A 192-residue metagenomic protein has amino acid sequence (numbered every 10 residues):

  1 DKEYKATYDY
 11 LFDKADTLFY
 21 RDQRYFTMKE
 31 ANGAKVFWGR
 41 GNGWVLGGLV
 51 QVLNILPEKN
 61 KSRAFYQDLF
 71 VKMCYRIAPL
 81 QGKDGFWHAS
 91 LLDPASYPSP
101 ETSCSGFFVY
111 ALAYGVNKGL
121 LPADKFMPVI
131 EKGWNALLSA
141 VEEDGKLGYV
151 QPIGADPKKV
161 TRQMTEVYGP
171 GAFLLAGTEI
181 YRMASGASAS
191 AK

Functional and structural regions predicted by a protein language model:
D1-R21, Q67-G85, P128-K146: Long, well-ordered core segments of solenoidal/helical folds
D1-V50: Loop-centered beta-sheet repeat module
E3, G48, V52, Y66-L69 (+7 more regions): Alpha-helical packing segments of well-folded alpha/beta enzyme cores
Y4, Y8-L11, G47-L49, L53-L56 (+5 more regions): Sec/Tat-exported extracytoplasmic proteins
F19-T27, S90, P152-D156: Conserved catalytic-core motifs characterized by acidic clusters
K35-W38, N60-Q67, P94-T102: Short, surface-exposed loop/turn motifs that are enriched in glycine and acidic residues and include a nearby proline
W44-L92: Oxyanion-binding "anion nests"
W87, P94, S99-K192: CBM-like carbohydrate-recognition segments
